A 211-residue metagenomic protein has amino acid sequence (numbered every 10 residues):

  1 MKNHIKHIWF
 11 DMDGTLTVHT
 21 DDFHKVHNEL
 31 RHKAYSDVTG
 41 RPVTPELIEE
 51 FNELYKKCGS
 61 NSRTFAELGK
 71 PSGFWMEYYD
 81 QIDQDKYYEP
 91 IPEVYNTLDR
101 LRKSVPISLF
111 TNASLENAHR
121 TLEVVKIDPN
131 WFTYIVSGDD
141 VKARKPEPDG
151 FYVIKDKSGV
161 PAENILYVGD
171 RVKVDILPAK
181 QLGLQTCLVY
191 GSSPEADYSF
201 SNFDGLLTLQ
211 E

Functional and structural regions predicted by a protein language model:
M1-I8, D21, Y95-D99, P106-E211: Asp-based, Mg2+/Mn2+-dependent phosphohydrolase catalytic module
K2-N96, K103, S114-H119: N-terminal helical cap/lid subdomain that shapes the substrate entry/recognition surface in HAD-like hydrolases
